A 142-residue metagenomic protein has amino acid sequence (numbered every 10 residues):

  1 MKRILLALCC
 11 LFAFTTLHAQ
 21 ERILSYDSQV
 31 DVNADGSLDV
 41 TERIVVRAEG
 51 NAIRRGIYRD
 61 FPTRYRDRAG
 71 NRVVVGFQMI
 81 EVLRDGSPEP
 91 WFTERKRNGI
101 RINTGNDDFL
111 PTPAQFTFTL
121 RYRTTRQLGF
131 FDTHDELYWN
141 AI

Functional and structural regions predicted by a protein language model:
M1-I4, A19: Positively charged n-region of N-terminal signal peptides that target proteins for export
I4-T15: Sec-dependent N-terminal signal peptides
H18-I142: Lumenal/extracellular ectodomains and adaptor appendage modules of the eukaryotic vesicle/secretory system
